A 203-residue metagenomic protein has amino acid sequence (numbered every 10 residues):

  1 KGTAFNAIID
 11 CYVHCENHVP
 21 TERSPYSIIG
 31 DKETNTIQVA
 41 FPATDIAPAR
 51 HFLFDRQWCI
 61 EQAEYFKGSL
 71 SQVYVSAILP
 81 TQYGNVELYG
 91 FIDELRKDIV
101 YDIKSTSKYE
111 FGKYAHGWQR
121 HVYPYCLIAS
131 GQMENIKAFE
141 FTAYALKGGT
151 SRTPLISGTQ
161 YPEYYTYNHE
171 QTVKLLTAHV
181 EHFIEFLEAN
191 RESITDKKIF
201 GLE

Functional and structural regions predicted by a protein language model:
K1-F91, L202: Metal-dependent nuclease catalytic cores that hydrolyze phosphodiester bonds in DNA/RNA, characterized by
F5-N6, G90-Y109, Y123: Conserved catalytic cores of phosphodiester-cleaving nucleases, focusing on short active-site segments
I9-N17, S105-Y109, I128-Q132: Hydrophobic/aromatic-lined pockets within catalytic cores
A49, A129-E203: Metal-dependent nuclease catalytic regions and adjoining charged, substrate-binding loops involved in nucleic-acid end
V75, K104-S105, A143: Short, structured patches in soluble enzyme cores that scaffold and shape functional sites
N85-Y89, R96-D98, E134, G148-T150: Coil-to-beta-strand transition motifs
Y109-H116: Active-site-adjacent loop/helix micro-motif of nuclease/hydrolase catalytic cores
H116-I128: An active-site-proximal "capping" alpha-helix that borders the catalytic cofactor pocket
